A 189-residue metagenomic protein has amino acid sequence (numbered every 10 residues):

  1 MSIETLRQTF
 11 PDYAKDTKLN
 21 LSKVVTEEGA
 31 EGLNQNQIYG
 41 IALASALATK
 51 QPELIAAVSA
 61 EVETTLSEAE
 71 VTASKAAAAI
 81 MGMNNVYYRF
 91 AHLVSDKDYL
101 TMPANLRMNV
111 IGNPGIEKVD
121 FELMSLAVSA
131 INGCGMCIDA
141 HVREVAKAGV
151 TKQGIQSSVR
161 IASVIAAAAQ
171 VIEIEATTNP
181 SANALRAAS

Functional and structural regions predicted by a protein language model:
M1-S189: Hydrophobic alpha-helical segments
